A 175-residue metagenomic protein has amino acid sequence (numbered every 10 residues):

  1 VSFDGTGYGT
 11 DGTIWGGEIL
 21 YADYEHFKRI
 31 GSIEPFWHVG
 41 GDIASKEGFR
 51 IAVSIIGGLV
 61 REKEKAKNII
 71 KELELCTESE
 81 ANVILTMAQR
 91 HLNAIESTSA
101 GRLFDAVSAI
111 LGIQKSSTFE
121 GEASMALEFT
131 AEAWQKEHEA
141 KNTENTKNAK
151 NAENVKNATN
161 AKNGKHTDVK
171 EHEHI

Functional and structural regions predicted by a protein language model:
V1-K147, K162-I175: Short acidic/glycine-rich loops and adjacent helix/strand connectors that line catalytic pockets where negatively
T146-A158: Periodic short-repeat tracts
